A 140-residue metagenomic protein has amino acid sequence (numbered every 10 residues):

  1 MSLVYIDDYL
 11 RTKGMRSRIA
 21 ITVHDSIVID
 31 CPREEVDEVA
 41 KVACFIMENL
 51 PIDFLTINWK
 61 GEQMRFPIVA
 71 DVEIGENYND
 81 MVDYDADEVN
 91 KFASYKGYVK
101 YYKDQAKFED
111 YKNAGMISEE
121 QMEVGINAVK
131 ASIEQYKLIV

Functional and structural regions predicted by a protein language model:
M1-V140: Conserved catalytic core of nucleotide polymerization and phosphodiester-bond processing enzymes
